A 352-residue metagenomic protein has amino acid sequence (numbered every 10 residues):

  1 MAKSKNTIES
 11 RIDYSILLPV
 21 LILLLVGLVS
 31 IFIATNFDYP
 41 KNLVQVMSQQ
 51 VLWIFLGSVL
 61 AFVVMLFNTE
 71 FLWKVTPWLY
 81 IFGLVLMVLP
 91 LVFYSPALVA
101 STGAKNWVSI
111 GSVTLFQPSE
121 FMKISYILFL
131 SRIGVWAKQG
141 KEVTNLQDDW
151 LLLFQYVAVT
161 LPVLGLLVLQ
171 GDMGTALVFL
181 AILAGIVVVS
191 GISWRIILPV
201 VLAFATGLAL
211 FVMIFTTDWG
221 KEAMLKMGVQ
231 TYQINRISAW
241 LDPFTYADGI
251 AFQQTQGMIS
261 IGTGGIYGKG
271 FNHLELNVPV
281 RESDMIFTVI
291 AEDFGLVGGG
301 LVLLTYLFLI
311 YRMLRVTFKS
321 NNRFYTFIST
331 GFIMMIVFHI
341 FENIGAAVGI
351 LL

Functional and structural regions predicted by a protein language model:
K3-T7, V29-S30, D38-S48, L56 (+2 more regions): Membrane-helix boundary/helix-loop-helix interface segments in multi-pass membrane proteins
K5-V20, M47: N-terminal membrane topogenic signal
V20-T35: Alpha-helical transmembrane segments of multi-pass membrane proteins
L23, M87-P90, R132, M334-E342: Alpha-helical transmembrane segments of multi-pass membrane proteins
L52-L60, D293-M313: Hydrophobic alpha-helical transmembrane segments
P77-W78, F154-L166, M173-E222: Hydrophobic alpha-helical segments of polytopic membrane proteins
V201-L296: Hydrophobic, glycine- and aromatic-enriched re-entrant/interface helices and adjoining loop segments
R315-L351: Loop-to-helix entry and N-terminal half of a specific, functionally important transmembrane alpha helix in multi-pass
